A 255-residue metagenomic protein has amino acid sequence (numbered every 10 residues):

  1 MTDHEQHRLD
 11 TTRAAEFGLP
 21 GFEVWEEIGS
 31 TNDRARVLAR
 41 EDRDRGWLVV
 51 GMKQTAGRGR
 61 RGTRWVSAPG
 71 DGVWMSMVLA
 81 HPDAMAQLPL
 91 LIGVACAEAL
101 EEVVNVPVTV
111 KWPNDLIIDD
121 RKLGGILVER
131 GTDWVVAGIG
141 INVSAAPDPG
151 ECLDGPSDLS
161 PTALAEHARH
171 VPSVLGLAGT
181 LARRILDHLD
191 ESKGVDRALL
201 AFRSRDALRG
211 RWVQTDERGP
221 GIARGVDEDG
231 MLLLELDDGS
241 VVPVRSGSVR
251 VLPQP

Functional and structural regions predicted by a protein language model:
M1-E102, G124, Q254: N-terminal lobe of the biotin/lipoate ligase/transferase fold
M1-H4, P82-A86, L90-V108, I118-P255: Long, positively charged amphipathic alpha-helical accessory segments at protein N-termini or as interdomain linkers
T31, G57, M75, D115 (+3 more regions): Residue-level signal for inorganic ion chemistry
